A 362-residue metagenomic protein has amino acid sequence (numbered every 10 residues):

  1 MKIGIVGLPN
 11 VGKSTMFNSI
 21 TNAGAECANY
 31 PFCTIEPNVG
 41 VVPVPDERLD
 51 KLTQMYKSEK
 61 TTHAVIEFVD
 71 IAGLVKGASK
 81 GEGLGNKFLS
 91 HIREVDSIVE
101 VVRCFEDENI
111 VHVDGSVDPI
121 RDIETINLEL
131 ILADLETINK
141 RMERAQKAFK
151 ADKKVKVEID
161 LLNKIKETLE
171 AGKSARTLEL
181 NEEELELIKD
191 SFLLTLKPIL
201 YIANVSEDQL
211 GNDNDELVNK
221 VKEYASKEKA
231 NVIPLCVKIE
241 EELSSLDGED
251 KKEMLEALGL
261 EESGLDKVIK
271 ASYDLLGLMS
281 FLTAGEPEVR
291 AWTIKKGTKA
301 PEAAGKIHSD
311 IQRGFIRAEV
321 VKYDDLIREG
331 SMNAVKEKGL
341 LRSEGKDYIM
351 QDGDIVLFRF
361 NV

Functional and structural regions predicted by a protein language model:
M1-V111, I138-K140, A145: Conserved G1/Walker A P-loop phosphate-binding module
K2-V6, F17, R144-I349, V356 (+1 more regions): C-terminal-of-GTPase-core extension/linker across diverse P-loop GTPases
V6, F32, P37-G40, E47-L49 (+16 more regions): Short capping/connector residues at structural and topological boundaries
P9, I131-D134, F192: Flexible interhelical turns and helix-capping residues at alpha-helix boundaries within structured domains
F32, D46-L49, T62-F68, E82-D96 (+9 more regions): Amphipathic alpha-helical transducer elements in NTP-driven molecular machines
G40-P45, A72-E82, R93-V155, T168-N181 (+1 more regions): Conserved Switch II/interswitch segment of TRAFAC-class P-loop GTPases
